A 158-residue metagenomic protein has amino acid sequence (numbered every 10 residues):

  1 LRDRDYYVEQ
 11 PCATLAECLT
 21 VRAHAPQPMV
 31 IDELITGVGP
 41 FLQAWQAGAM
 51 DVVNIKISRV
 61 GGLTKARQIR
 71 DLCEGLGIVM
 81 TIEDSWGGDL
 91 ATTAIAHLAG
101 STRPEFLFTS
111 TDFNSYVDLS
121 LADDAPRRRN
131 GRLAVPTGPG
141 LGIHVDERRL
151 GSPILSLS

Functional and structural regions predicted by a protein language model:
L1-Y7, T14: Alpha/beta enzyme core
A13-V30, I35-R132, P136: Shared catalytic-loop signature of beta/alpha-barrel
L150-S158: Active-site microenvironment of metallo-dependent hydrolases
